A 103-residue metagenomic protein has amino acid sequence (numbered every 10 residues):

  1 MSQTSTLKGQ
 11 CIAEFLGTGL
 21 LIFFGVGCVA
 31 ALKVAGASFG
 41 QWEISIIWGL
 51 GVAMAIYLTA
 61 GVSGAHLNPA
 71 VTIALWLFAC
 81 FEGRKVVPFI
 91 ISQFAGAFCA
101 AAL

Functional and structural regions predicted by a protein language model:
M1-L103: Membrane-interface helix-loop junctions and terminal tails of multi-pass membrane proteins
